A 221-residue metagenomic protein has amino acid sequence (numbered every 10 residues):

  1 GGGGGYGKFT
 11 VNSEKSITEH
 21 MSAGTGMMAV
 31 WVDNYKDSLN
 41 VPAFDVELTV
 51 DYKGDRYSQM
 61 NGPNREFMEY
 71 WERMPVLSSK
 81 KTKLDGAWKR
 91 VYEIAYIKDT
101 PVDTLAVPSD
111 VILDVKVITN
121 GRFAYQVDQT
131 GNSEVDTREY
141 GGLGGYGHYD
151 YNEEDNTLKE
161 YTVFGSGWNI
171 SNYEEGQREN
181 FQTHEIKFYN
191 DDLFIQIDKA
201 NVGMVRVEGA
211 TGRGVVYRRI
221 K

Functional and structural regions predicted by a protein language model:
G1-K8, N12-K221: Lipid interaction determinants
